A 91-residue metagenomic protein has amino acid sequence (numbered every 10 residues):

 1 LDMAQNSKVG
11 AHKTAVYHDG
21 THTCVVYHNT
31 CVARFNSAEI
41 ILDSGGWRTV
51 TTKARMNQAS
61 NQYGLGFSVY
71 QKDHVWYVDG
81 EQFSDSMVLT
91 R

Functional and structural regions predicted by a protein language model:
L1-R91: Terminal leader/tail segments of proteins
